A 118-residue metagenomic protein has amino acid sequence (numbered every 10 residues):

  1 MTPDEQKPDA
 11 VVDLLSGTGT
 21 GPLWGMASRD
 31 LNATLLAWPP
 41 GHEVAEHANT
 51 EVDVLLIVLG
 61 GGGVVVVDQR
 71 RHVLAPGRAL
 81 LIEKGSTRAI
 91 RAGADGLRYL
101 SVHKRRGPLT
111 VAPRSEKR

Functional and structural regions predicted by a protein language model:
M1-L31, A45-E46, V111-R118: A short, N-terminal "cap"/entry segment at the start of jelly-roll beta-barrel domains of the cupin/DSBH fold
T34-N49: Conserved short histidine dyad/triad with adjacent acidic residue
V44-E46, V65-V66, I82, R88-A94: Short beta-strand His + acidic residue motifs that chelate non-heme Fe in jelly-roll/DSBH and cupin folds
V52-G63: Glycine- and acidic-residue-biased ligand/ion/polar-headgroup-sensing regions
R70-K84: Short acidic-glycine-tyrosine-enriched beta hairpin
K84-L109: Ligand-binding loop in jelly-roll beta-barrel domains
